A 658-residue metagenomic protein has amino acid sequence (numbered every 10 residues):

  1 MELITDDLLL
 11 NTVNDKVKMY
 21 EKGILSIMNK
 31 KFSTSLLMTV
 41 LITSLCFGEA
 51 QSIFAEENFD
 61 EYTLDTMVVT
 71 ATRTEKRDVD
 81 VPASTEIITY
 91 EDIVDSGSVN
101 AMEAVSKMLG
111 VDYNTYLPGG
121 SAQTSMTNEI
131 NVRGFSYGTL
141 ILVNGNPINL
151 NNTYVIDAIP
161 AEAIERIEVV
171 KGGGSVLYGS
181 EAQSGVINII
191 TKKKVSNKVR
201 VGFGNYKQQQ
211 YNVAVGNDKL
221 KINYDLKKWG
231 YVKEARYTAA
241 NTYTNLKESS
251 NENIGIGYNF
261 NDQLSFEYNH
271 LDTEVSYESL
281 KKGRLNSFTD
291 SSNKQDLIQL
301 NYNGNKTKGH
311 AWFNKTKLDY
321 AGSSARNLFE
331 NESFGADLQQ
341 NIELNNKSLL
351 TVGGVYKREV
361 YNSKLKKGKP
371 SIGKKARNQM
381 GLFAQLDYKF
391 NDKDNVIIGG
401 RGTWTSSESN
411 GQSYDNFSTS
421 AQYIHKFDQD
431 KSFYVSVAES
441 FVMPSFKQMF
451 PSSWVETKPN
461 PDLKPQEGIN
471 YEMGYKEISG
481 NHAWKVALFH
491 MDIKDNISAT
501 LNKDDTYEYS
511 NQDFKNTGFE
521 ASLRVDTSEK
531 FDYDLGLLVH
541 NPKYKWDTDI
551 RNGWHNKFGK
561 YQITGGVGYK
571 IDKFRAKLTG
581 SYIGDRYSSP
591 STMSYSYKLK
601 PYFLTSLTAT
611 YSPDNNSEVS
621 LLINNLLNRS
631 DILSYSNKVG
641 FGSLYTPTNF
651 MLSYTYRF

Functional and structural regions predicted by a protein language model:
E2-T5, T12-S98, M102-M108, I254 (+8 more regions): N-terminal Sec signal peptide and the immediately downstream disordered periplasmic leader that contains the TonB box
M102-N146: Extracytoplasmic beta-strand/coil segments of soluble accessory domains associated with Gram-negative outer-membrane
E129, N146-K171, I189: Short acidic/polar hinge/loop motifs at secondary-structure boundaries that mediate gating or recognition
V176, N188, S196, G202 (+1 more regions): Periplasmic-side early beta-strands and strand-to-turn transitions of outer-membrane beta-barrels
K193, G283-N303, T307, Q412 (+6 more regions): Outer-membrane beta-barrel signature, preferentially recognizing the C-terminal barrel domain of Gram-negative
F203-K207, K219, L226-G230, D262 (+17 more regions): Transmembrane beta-strands of outer-membrane beta-barrel pores
N261, N345-T351, V355, P370-I493 (+4 more regions): Structural signature of Gram-negative outer-membrane beta-barrels, strongest in the C-terminal barrel of TonB-dependent
K389-N395, F489-D492, S510-S591, S612-E618 (+3 more regions): Gram-negative outer-membrane beta-barrel transporters
